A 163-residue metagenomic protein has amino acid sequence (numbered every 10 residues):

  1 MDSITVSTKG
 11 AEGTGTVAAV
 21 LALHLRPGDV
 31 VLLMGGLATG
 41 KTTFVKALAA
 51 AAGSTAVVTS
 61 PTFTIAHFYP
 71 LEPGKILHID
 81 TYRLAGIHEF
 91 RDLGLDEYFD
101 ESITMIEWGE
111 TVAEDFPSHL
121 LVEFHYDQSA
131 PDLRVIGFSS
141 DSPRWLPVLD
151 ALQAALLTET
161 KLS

Functional and structural regions predicted by a protein language model:
M1-V20: N-terminal pre-Walker A segment at the start of P-loop NTPase domains
D2-I4, D96-S163: Short phosphate-coordinating micro-motif centered on Lys-Gly-acidic
A22-P27, E97: Phosphate-binding P-loop
V31-L33: Hydrophobic anchor at the beta1->P-loop junction of P-loop NTPases
G36: P-loop (Walker A) phosphate-binding loop of NTP-binding proteins
K41: Conserved lysine of the Walker
V58, T62, F68-G109: Conserved nucleotide-sensing/catalytic segment adjacent to the nucleotide-binding pocket in NTP-handling enzymes
